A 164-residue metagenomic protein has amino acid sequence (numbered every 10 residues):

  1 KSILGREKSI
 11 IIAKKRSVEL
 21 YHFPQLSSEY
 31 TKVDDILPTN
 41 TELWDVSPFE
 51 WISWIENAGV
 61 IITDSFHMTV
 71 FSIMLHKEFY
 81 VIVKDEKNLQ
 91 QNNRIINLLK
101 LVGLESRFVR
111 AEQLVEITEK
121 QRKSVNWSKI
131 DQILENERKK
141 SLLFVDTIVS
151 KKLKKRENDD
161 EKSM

Functional and structural regions predicted by a protein language model:
K1-M164: Active-site anion-handling motifs in enzyme catalytic cores
